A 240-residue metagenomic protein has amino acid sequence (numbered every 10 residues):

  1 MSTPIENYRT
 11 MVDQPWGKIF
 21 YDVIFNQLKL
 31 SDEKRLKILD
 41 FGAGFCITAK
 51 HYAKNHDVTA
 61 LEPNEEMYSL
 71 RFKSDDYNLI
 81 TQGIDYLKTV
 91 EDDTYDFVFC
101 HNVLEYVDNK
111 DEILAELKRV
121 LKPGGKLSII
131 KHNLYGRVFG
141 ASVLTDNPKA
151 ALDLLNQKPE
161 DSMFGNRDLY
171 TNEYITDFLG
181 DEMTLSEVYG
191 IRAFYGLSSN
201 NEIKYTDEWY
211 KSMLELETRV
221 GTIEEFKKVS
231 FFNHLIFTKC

Functional and structural regions predicted by a protein language model:
M1-E33, I47-H51, M67, S199: Conserved class I S-adenosyl-L-methionine
R35-G44: Conserved class I S-adenosyl-L-methionine
F45-Y86: Class I SAM-dependent methyltransferase SAM/SAH-binding core
F99: A conserved beta-strand element that flanks and buttresses the S-adenosyl-L-methionine
D111-K126: A short glycine-rich, Lys/Arg-flanked "PGG" loop and its adjoining helix->strand segment in the class I
S128-L154: Conserved class I S-adenosyl-L-methionine
F164-E182, V188: Short alpha-helix
E187-C240: A C-terminal cap/extension of S-adenosyl-L-methionine-dependent methyltransferases that defines the acceptor-substrate
